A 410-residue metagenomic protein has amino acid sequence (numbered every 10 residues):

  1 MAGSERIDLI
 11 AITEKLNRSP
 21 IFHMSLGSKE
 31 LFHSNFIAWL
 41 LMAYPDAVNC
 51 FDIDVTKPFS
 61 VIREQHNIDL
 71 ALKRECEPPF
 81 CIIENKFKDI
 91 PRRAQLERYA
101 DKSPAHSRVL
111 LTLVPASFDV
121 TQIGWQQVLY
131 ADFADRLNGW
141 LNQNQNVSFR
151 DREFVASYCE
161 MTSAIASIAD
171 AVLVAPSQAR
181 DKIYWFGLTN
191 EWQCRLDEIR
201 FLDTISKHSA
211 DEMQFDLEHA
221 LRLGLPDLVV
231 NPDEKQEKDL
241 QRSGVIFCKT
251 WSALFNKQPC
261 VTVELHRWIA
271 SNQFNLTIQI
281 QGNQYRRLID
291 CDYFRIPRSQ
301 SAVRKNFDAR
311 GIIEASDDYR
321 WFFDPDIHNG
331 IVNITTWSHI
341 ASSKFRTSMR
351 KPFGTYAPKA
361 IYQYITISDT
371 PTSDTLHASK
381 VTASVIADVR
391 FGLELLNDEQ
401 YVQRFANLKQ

Functional and structural regions predicted by a protein language model:
M1-Q410: Charged, terminal alpha-helix-loop-beta segments that serve as non-catalytic nucleic-acid engagement and/or assembly
